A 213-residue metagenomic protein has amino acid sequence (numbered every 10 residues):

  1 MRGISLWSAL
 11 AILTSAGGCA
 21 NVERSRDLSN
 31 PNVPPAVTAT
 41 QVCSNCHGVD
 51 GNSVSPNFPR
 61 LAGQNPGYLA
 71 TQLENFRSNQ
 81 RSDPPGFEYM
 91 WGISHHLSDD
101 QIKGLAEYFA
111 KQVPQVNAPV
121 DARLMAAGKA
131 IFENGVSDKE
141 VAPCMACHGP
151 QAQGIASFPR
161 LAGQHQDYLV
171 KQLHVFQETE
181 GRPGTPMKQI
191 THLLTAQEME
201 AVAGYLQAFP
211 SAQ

Functional and structural regions predicted by a protein language model:
M1-P31, E74, A208-Q213: N-terminal export/targeting leaders of redox proteins
C19-T40, N52-N57, K111-S137, S211-Q213: Electrostatic cytochrome c docking/interface patches
V33-S44, A62, A70-T71, E133-M145 (+1 more regions): Sequence context surrounding c-type heme c attachment/ligation sites in exported
C43-V49, L105, V141-Q151, V202: The canonical Cys-X-X-Cys-His
V54-R60, F76-V120, I155-R160, T179-F209: Axial heme c-ligation environment in periplasmic c-type cytochrome domains
